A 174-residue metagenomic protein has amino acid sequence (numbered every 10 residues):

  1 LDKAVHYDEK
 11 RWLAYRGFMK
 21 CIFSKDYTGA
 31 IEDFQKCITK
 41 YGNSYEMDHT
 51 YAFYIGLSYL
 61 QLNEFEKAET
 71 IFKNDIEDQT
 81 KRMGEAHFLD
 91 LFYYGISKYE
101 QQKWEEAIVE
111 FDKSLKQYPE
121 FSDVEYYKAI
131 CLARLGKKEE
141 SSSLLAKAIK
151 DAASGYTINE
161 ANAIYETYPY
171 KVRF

Functional and structural regions predicted by a protein language model:
H6, Q35-T39, T70-E77, A133-Y156: TPR/TPR-like (Sel1-like) alpha-helical repeat modules
Y7-E9, G42, T80, P119 (+1 more regions): Short coil turns that delineate tetratricopeptide repeat
A14-R16, E46-Y54, E85-Y93, S122-Y127 (+1 more regions): Alpha-solenoid helical repeat scaffolds
F18-M19, L57, I96, I130: Residue-level recognition of tetratricopeptide repeat
F23-S24, L62, Q101, L135: Structural motif corresponding to the intra-repeat A-B loop/turn of tetratricopeptide repeats
E85-A86, K138-F174: Terminal, low-structured helical/coil segments at or just beyond the last alpha-helical repeat
